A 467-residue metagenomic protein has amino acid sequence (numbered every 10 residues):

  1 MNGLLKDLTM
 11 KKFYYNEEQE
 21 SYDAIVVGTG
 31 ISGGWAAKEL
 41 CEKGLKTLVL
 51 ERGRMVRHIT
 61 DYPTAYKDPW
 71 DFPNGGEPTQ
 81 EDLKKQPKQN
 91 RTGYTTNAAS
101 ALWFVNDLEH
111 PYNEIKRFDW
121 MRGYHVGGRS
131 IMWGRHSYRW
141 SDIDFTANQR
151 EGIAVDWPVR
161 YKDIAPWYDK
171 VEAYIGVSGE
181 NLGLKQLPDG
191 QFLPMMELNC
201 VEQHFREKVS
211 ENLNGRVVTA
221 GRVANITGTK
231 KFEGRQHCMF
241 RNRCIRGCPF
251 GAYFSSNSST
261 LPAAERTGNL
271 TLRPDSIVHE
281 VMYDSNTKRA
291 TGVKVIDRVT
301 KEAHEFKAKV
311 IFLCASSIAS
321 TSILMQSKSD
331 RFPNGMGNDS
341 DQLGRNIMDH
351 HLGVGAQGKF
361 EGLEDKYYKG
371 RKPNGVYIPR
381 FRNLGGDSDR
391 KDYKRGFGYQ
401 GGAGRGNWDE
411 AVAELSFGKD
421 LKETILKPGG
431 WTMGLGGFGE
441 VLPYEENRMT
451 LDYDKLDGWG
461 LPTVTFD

Functional and structural regions predicted by a protein language model:
M1-A24, E42-K43, R57-F72: Extreme N-terminal leader/targeting segments of oxidoreductases
L5, T219-I226, Q236-R241, H279-M282 (+4 more regions): A glycine-rich dinucleotide-binding beta-alpha-beta segment and adjacent secondary-structure elements that constitute
Q19, K301-E305, E446: Short, mixed charged/polar active-site loops that provide acid/base catalysis or chelate metal/phosphate cofactors
A24-V49: N-terminal Rossmann-like FAD-binding beta1-loop-alpha1 element of flavoenzymes
E42, K46, G53-G76, F250 (+4 more regions): Glycine-rich loop(s) and the adjacent beta-strand/alpha-helix scaffold that form part
P73-D119, Y124-H125, G134-R139, D144 (+1 more regions): Conserved redox-cofactor binding core of oxidoreductases
S100-R122, V126-R129, W133, R139 (+2 more regions): FAD cofactor-binding and catalytic pocket of flavoenzymes
